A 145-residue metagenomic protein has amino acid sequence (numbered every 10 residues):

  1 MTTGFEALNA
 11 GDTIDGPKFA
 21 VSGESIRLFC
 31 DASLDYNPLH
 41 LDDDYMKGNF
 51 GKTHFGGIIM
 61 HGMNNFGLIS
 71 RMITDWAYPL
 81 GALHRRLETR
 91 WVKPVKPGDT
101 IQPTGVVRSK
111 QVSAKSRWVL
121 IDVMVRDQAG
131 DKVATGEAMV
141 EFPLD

Functional and structural regions predicted by a protein language model:
M1-I14, K96-D145: HotDog/MaoC-like acyl-thioester-processing domains
M1-L83: Hot-dog-fold acyl-thioester-processing enzymes
K18, W91, G105-V107: Conserved hydrophobic positions within beta-strands
M46-G51, T89, A134-M139: Short C-terminal domain-edge/linker segments immediately following a structured domain
K52-I58, V92-V95, D99: Alpha-helix boundary/capping detector
D75-P97: Mid-chain, well-packed structural core segment of small domains
